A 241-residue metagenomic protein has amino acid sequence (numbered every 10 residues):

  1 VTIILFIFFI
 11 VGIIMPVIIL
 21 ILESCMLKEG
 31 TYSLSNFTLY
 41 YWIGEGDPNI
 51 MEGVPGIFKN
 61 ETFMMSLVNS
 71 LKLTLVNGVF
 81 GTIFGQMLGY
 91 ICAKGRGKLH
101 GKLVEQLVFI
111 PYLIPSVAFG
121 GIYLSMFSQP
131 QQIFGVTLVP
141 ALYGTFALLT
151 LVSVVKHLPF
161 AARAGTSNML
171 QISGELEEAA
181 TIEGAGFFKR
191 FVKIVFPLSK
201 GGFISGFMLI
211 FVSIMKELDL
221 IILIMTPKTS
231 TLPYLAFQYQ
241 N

Functional and structural regions predicted by a protein language model:
V1, S24-E52, G56-I57, M215 (+1 more regions): Interhelical loop and adjacent transmembrane-helix boundary motif in polytopic membrane transport permeases
V1, T31-N36, P55-G56, N60-E61 (+4 more regions): Membrane-interfacial helix termini and adjacent extracytoplasmic/periplasmic loops of multi-pass transporters
I3-I10, I14, L71, L75 (+3 more regions): Generic alpha-helical transmembrane segments of integral inner-membrane proteins, especially permease/transport modules
I3-V17, I110, V155, A162-G165 (+2 more regions): Transmembrane alpha-helices
M15-I18, L22-C25, I83-M87, L148 (+3 more regions): Membrane-embedded alpha-helices of multi-pass transport/permease systems
I19, V76-V108, G165, G174-L176 (+1 more regions): Transmembrane-helix boundary motif in ABC transporter permease subunits
G78-Q86, Y90, K94, V117 (+5 more regions): Hydrophobic positions within alpha-helical transmembrane segments of bacterial inner-membrane proteins
